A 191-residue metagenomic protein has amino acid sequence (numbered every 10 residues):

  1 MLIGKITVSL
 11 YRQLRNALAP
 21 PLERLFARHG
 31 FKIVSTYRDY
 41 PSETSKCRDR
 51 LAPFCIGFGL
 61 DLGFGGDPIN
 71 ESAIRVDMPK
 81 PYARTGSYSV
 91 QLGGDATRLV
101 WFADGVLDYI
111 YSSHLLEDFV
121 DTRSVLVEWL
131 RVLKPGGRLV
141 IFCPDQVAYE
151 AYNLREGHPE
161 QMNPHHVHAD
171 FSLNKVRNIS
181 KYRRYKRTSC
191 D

Functional and structural regions predicted by a protein language model:
L2-G105, Y109-Y111, L173, R183 (+1 more regions): Conserved N-terminal segment of class I S-adenosyl-L-methionine
Y40, D118, A169: Aromatic-acidic/polar surface patches that form glycan- and anion
R50-F54, R123-L130, K134, R138-D191: S-adenosyl-L-methionine-dependent methyltransferase catalytic module, highlighting the catalytic core
N70, V120, Y149: Glycine/Thr-rich phosphate-binding loops of Rossmann-like dinucleotide-binding domains
R84-T85, D118-R123: Active-site-adjacent loop/helix micro-motif of nuclease/hydrolase catalytic cores
R98, E117, A148: Active-site micro-motifs of SAM-dependent methyltransferase domains
D108-V120: A short SAM/SAH-binding and catalytic strip from SAM-dependent methyltransferases
